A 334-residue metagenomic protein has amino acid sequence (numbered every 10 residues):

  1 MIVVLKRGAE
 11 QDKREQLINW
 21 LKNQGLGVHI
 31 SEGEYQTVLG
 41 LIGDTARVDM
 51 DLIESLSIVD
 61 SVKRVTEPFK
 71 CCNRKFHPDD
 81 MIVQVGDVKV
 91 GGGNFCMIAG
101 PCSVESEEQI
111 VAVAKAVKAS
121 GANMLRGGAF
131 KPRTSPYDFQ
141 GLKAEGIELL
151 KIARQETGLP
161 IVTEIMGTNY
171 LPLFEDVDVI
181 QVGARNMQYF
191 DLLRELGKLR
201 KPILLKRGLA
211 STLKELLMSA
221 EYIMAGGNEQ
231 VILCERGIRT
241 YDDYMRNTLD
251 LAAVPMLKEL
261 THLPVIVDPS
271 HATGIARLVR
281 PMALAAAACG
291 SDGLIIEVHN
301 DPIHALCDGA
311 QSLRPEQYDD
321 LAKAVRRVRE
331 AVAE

Functional and structural regions predicted by a protein language model:
M1-M97: Non-catalytic terminal accessory/regulatory regions of metabolic enzymes
K6, L142, G158-N169, D178-L193 (+3 more regions): Catalytic beta/alpha-barrel core
G8, F95-A112, P136-Q140, P160-E164 (+3 more regions): Active-site mouth loops of central-metabolism enzymes
V83-C102, R133-P136, K258-V267: N-terminal small/glycine-rich loop or linker at the start of catalytic domains across soluble metabolic enzymes
V85, L199-V298: Catalytic alpha/beta core domains of metabolic enzymes, predominantly
C96-P101, L125-G127, I161-T163, I180-V182 (+4 more regions): Hydrophobic faces of well-ordered beta-strands that scaffold small-molecule active sites in alpha/beta enzyme cores
R126-A144, N300-S312: Glycine-rich, proline-tolerant flexible connector loops at the mouths of alpha/beta enzymes
F139-T163, E195-P202, L251-V265, Q311-A333: Alpha-helix-loop-beta-strand connector modules within alpha/beta enzyme cores
